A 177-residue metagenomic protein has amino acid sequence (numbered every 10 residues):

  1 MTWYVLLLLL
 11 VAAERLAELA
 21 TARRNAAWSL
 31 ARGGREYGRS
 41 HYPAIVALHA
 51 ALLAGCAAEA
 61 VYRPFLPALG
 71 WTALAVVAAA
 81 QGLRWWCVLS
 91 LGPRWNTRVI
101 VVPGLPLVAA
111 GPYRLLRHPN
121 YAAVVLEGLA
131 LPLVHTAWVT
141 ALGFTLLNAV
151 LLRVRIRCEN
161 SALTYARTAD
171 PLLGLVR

Functional and structural regions predicted by a protein language model:
M1-L6: Feature marks short, highly hydrophobic, charge-poor N-terminal signal-anchor/signal peptide-like helices that anchor
L8-R23: N-terminal signal-anchor/start-transfer transmembrane helix
L9, P43-A44, A50, A75 (+1 more regions): A generic secondary-structure signal marking the coil-to-beta-strand transition
A22-S40, P64-R177: Cytosolic-biased juxtamembrane loops and peripheral soluble domains of multi-pass membrane proteins
S40-L69: Long, highly hydrophobic alpha-helical transmembrane signal-anchor segments
